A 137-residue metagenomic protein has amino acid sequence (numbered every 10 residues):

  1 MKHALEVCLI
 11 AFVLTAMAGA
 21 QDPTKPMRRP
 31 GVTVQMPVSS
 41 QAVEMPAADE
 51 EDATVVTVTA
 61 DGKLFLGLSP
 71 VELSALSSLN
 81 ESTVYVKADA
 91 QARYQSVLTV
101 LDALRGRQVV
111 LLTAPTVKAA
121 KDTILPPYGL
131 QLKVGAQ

Functional and structural regions predicted by a protein language model:
M1-G31: Short terminal targeting/anchoring segments
G19-Q137: Long, low-hydrophobicity, acidic/polar, solvent-exposed interaction domains
